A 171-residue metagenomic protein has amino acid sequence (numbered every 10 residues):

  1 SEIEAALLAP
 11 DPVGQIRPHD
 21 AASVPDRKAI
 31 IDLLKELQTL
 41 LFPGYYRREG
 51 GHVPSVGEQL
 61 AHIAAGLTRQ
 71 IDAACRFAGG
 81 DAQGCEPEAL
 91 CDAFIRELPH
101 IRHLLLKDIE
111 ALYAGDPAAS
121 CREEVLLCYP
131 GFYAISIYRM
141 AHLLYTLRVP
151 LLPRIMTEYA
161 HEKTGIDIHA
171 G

Functional and structural regions predicted by a protein language model:
S1-E158: Terminal amphipathic alpha-helical/low-complexity segments used for targeting or macromolecular assembly
T157, T164-G171: Beta-solenoid/beta-rich acyl/carboxylate-transfer cores
